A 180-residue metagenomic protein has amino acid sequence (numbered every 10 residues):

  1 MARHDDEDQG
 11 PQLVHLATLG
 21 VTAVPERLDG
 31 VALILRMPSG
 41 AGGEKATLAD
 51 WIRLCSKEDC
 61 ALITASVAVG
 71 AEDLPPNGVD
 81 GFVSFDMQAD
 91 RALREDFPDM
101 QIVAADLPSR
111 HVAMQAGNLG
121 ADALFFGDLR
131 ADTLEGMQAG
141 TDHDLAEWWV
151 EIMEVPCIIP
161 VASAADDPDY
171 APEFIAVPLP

Functional and structural regions predicted by a protein language model:
M1-D80, E95-P108, M114-A121, Q138 (+2 more regions): Conserved N-terminal beta1-alpha1 strand-loop-helix module at the mouth
L35, G81-L93, A123-M137, A164-P180: Glycine-rich phosphate-binding active-site loops on the catalytic face of alpha/beta enzymes
R53-L54, L145-I152: C-terminal EAL-domain catalytic cores of bacterial cyclic di-GMP phosphodiesterases
A65, C157-S163, V177-L179: Glycine-rich beta-strand-to-loop/alpha-helix junction loops that act as flexible
M100, D132, T141, E151-C157: Short acidic, glycine/proline-enriched helix-loop-strand junctions
A104-D106, G127, L145, E154-A165: Glycine-rich adenosine-cofactor-binding loop
G140-L145, I175: Short, glycine-/small-residue-rich phosphate/pyrophosphate-handling segment
